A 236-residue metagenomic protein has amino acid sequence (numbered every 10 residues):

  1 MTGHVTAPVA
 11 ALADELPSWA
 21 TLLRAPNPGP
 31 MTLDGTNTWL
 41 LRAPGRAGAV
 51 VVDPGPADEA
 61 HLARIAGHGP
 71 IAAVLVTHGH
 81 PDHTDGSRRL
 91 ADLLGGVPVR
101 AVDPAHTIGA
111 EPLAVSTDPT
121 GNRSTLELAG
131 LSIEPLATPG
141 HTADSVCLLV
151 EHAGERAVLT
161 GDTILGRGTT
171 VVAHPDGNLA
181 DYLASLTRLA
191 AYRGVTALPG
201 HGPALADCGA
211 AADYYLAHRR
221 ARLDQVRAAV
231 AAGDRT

Functional and structural regions predicted by a protein language model:
M1-P8, G79-P81: N-terminal presequences and immediately downstream first alpha-helices
M1-V5, W19, H106-T117, H141: Glycine/proline-rich low-complexity segments that form flexible loops, beta-turns, and polyproline
T6, A10-P70, C147-G161, L165-G166: Conserved beta-strand hairpin/beta-sheet module of binuclear metal-dependent hydrolase folds, prominently
A20-L22, V99, P112, A197: Conserved beta-strand scaffold positions in the cores of enzyme catalytic domains, especially in NTP/NDP-utilizing
R24-P26, D103, P139, H201: Residues at the C-termini of beta-strands that transition into short coil/loop
G29-G35, P56-E134, E151-R156: Active-site HxH/HxHxD metal-binding segment of metal-dependent hydrolases
A47-V51, P56-A57, A114, T125 (+1 more regions): Metallo-beta-lactamase
A232-T236: Short acidic, hydrophobic short linear motifs in intrinsically disordered regions
